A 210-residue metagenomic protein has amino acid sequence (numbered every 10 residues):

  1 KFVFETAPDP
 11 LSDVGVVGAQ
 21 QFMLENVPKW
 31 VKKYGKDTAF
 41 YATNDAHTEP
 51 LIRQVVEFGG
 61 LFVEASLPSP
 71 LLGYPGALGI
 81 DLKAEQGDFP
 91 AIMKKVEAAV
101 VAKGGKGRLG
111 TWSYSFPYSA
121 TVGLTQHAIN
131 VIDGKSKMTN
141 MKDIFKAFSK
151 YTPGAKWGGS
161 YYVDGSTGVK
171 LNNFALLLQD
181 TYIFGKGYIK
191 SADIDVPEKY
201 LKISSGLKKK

Functional and structural regions predicted by a protein language model:
K1-K210: A residue-level marker of the well-folded mature domains of exported/periplasmic proteins
